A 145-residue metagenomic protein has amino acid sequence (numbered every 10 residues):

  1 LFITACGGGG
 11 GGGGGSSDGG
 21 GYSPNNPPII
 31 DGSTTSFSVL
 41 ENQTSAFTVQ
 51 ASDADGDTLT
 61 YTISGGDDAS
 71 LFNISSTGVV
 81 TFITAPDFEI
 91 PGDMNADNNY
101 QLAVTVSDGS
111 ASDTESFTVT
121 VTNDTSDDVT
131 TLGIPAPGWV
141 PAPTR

Functional and structural regions predicted by a protein language model:
L1-A5: Sec-dependent bacterial lipoprotein signal peptides
C6-S17, S36-V129, A136-P143: Acidic, turn/loop-rich segments in luminal/extracellular domains of secretory-pathway and cell-surface proteins
S16-P24: Ser/Thr-rich, Pro/Gly/Ala-heavy low-complexity intrinsically disordered linkers and tails of secreted extracellular
S23-S33, S126-P135: Proline-enriched interdomain boundary motifs that mark the N-terminal boundary and often initiate the first structured
